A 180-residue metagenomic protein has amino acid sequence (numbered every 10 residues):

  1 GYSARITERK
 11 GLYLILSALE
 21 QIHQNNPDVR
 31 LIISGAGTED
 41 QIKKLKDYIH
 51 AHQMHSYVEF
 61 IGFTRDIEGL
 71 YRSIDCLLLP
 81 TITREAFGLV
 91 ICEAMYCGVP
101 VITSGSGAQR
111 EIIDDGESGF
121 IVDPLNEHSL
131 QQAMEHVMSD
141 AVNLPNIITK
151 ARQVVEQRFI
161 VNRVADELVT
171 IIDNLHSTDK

Functional and structural regions predicted by a protein language model:
Y2-Q21, K43-K44, H128: A conserved mid-protein helix/loop that constitutes part of the nucleotide-sugar donor-binding site
S3, R30-K44: Glycosyltransferase donor-sugar binding loop
K43-T64: Nucleotide-activated donor-binding/catalytic signature segment of Leloir-type glycosyltransferases, i.e., the conserved
F63-T64, L70-I74, L89: Short alpha-helical donor nucleotide-sugar binding micro-motif in glycosyltransferases
R72-A86, V99: Acidic donor-binding loop of glycosyltransferase active sites
P100-T103, I113: Short hydrophobic beta-strand element within catalytic cores of glycosyltransferases and related nucleotide-activated
D115-G116, F120-E127, H136-V142: Conserved acidic donor-binding segment of nucleotide-sugar-dependent glycosyltransferases
S129-Q132, H136, N143-Q157, V164-T170: A short, well-ordered alpha-helix in the C-terminal region of glycosyltransferases
